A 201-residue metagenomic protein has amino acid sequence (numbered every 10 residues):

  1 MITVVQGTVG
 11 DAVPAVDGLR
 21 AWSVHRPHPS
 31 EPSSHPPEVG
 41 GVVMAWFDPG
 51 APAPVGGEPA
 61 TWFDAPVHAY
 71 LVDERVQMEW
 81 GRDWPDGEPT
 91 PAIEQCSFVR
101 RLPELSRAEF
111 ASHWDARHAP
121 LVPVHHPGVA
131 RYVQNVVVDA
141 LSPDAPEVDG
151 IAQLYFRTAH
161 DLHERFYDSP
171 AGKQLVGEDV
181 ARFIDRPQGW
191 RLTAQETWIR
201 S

Functional and structural regions predicted by a protein language model:
M1-S201: Macromolecular interaction modules
